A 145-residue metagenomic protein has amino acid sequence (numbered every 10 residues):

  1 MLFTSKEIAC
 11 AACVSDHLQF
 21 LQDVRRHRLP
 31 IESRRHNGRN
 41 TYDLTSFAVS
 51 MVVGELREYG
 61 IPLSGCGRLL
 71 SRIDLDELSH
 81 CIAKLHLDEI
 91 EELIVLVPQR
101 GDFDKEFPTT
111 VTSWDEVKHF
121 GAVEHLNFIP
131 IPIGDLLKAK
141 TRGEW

Functional and structural regions predicted by a protein language model:
M1-D23: Polyanion-binding surface elements
A11, D23, V53, L69-R72: Generic alpha-helical secondary-structure signal
S15-G38: Major-groove DNA-recognition helix of helix-turn-helix-type DNA-binding domains
S33-E55: Short helix-start
L56-W145: Basic Lys/Arg-rich amphipathic helical interaction modules
